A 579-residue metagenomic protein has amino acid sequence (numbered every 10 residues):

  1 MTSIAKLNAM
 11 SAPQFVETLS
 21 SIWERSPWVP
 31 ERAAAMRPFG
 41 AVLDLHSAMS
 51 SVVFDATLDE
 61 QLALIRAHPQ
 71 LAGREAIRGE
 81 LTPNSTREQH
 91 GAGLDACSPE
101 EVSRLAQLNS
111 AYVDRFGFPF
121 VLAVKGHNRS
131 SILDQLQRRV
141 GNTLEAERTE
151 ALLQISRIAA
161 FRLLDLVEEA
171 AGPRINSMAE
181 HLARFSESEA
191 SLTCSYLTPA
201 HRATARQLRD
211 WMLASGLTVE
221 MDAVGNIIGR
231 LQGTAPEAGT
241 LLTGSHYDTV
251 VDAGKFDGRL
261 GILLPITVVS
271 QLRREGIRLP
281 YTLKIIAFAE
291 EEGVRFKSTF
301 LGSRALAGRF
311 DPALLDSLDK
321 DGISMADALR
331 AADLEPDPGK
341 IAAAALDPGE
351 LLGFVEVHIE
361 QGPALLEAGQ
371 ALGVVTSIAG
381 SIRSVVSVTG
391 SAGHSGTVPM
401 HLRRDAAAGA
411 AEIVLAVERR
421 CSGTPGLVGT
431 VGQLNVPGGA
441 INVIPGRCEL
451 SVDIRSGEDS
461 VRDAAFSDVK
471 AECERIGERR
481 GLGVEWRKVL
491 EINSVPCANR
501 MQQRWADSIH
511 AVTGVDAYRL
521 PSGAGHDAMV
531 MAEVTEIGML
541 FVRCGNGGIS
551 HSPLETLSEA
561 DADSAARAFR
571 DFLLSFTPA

Functional and structural regions predicted by a protein language model:
I4-A9, S21-W23, W28-N109, I158-L166: Aromatic-anchored, charged helix-turn/loop surface patch used as a conserved interaction hotspot
A171-T198, S550: N-terminal capping segment at the start of a domain
E187-Q232: A non-catalytic alpha/beta surface segment that caps or lines the substrate-entry region of metallo-dependent hydrolase
S195-L197, G432-G439, S451-D453, G457 (+3 more regions): A short beta-alpha structural unit
G244-S245, A517-A568: Zn-dependent metallopeptidase/amidohydrolase metal-coordination segment
V251-D321: A generic, well-ordered mixed alpha/beta core segment in the N-terminal half of proteins
E290-E291, R295-S460: Midchain, well-structured core segments that form catalytic/ion-binding scaffolds
H394, V398-G423, F466, A471 (+1 more regions): His/Asp/Glu-rich mid-to-C-terminal helical/loop segments that flank catalytic regions of hydrolases
